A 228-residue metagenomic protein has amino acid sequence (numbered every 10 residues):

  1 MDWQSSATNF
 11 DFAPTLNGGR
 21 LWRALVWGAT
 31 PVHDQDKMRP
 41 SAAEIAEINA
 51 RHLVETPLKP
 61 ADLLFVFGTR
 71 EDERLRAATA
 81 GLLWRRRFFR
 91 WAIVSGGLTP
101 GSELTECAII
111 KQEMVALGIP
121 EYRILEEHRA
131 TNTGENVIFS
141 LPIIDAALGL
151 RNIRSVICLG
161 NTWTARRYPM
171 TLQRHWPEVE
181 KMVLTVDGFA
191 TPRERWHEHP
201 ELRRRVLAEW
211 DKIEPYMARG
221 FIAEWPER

Functional and structural regions predicted by a protein language model:
S6-T8: N-terminal leader/targeting signatures
F10-F12: Aromatic (phenylalanine/tyrosine) cluster motif
G18-R20: Intrinsic disorder/low-complexity segments enriched in small, polar and charged residues
L25-W27, P31-V206: A structural signal for short, hydrophobic/glycine-enriched beta-strand patches
P192-R228: A structured, mid-to-C-terminal "fold-capping" secondary-structure block
